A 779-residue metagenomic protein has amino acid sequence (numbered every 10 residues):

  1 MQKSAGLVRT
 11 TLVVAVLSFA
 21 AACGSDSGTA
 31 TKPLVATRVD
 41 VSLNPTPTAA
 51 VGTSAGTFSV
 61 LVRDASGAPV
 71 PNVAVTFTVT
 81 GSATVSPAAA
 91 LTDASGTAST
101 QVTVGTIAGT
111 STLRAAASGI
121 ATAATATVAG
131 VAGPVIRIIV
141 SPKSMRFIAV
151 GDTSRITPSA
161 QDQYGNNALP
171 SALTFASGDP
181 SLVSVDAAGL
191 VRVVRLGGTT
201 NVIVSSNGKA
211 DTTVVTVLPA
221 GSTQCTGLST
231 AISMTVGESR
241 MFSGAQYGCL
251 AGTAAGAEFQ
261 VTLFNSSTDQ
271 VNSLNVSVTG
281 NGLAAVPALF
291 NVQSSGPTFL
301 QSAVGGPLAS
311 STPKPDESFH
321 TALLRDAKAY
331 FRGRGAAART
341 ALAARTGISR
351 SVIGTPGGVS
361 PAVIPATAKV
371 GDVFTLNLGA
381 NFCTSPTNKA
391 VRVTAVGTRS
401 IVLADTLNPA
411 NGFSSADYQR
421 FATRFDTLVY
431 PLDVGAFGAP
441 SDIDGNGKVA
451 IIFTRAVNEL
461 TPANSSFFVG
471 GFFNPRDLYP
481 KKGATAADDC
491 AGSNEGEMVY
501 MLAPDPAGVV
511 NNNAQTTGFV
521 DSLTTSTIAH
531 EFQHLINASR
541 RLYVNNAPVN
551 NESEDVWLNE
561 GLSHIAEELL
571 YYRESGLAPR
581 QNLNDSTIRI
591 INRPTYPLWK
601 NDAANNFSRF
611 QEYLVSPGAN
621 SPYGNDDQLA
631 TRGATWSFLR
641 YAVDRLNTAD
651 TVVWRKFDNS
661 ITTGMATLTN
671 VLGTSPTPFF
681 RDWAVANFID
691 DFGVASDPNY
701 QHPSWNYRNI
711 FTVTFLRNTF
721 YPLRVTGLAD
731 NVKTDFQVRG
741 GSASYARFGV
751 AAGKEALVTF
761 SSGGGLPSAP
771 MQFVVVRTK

Functional and structural regions predicted by a protein language model:
M1-L12: Bacterial N-terminal signal peptides that target proteins for export
F19-A22: C-terminal motif of bacterial Sec signal peptides marking the signal peptidase cleavage site
D26-C225: Extracytoplasmic soluble-region selector
S222-A416, R420-R424, L428, L432-A436 (+3 more regions): Zymogen propeptides/activation segments of proteases
T223-C225, S229, S660-K779: Beta/coil-rich, acidic/histidine-enriched accessory regions frequently appended to metallopeptidases
T398-D555, L562, A566, R573-G576 (+1 more regions): Juxtacatalytic substrate-recognition/specificity segment
V549-T635, I661-N687: Acidic/His/Gly-enriched intrinsically disordered linker/tail segments that often contain short helix/coil "MoRF-like"
